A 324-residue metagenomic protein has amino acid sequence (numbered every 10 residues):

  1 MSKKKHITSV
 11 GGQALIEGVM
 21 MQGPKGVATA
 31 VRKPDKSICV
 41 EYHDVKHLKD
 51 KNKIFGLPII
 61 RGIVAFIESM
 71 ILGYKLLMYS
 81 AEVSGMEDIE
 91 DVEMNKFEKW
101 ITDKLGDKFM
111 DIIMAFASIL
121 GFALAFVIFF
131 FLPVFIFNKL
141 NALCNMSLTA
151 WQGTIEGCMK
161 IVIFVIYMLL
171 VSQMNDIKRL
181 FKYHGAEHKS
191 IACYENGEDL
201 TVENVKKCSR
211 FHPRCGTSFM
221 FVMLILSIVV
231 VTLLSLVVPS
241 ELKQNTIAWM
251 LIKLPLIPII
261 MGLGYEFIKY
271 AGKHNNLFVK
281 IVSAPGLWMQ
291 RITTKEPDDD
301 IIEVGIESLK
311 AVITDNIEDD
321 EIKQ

Functional and structural regions predicted by a protein language model:
M1-D88, V92: Divalent-cation
S2-G11, L15, V19-M21, L143 (+4 more regions): Polar-ligand-bearing catalytic/cofactor-coordination segments of membrane-embedded or membrane-tethered inner-membrane
I54-Y79, E156-F181, I257-K273: Hydrophobic alpha-helical membrane-embedded segments
E90-L140, L148-Q173: Hydrophobic alpha-helical segments characteristic of transmembrane helices in integral membrane transporters
K99-K108, F137-T154, V238-M250, Y270-K280 (+1 more regions): Membrane interface segments of multi-pass transport proteins and intramembrane proteases
A117-F122, Q152, E156, K160-F164 (+6 more regions): Pore-lining and gate-forming transmembrane alpha-helices of multi-pass membrane transport proteins
I128, L132-L140, I166-V171, L226-V238 (+1 more regions): Alpha-helical membrane-inserting segments
N138-M146, F219-K253, I317-Q324: Hydrophobic alpha-helical transmembrane segments and immediately flanking/interface helices in integral membrane
